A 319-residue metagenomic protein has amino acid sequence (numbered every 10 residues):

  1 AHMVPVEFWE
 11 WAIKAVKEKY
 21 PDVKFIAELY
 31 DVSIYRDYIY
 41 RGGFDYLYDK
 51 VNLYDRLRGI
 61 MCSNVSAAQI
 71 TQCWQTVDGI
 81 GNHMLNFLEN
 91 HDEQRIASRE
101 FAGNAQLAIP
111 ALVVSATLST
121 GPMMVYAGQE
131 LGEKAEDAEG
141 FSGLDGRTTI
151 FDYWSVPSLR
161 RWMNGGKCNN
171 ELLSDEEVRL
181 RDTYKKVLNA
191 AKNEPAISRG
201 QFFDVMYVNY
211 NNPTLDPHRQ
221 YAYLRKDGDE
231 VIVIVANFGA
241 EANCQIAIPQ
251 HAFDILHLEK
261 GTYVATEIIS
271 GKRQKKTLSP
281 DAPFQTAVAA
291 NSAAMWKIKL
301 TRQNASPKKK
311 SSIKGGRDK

Functional and structural regions predicted by a protein language model:
A1, A27-L29, A127-Q129, V235-F238 (+3 more regions): Active-site proximal loops enriched in glycine and acidic residues that flank catalytic Cys/His/Asp and coordinate
A1-P122, A127, L131, D137-A138 (+2 more regions): Alpha-amylase-like alpha-glycosidases and glucanotransferases acting on alpha-linked glucans and related
V32-I34, A242, K272-Q274: Flexible, glycine-rich phosphate/dinucleotide-binding loops and adjacent beta-alpha linkers at cofactor/substrate
D49, S66, S174, P249-H251 (+1 more regions): Helix N-terminus capping/helix-initiation residues
D78-G81, N90, R95-T262, A290 (+1 more regions): Loop/helix patches that line or flank the sugar-binding groove of alpha-linked glycan CAZymes
T262-D281: Solvent-exposed beta-strand/loop surfaces of large extracellular or lumenal domains
K276-G315: C-terminal beta-strand-rich structural cap/linker in extracellular carbohydrate-active enzymes
R317-K319: Non-Sec secretion/translocation targeting segments of pathogen effectors
